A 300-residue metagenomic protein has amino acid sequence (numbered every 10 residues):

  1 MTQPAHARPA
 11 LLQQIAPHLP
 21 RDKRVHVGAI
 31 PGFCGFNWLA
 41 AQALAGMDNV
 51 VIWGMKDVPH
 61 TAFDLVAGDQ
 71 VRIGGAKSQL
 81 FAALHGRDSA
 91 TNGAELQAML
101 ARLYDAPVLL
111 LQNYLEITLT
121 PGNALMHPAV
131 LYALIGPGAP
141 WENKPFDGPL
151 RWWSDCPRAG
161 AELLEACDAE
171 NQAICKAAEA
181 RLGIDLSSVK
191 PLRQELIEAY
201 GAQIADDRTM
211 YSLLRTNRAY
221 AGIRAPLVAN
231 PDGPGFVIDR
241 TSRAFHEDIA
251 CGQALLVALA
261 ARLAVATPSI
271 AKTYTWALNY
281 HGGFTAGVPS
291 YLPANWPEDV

Functional and structural regions predicted by a protein language model:
A5-V66: Rossmann-like NAD(P)(H) cofactor-binding subdomain of soluble oxidoreductases
R8-P9, P17, R21, G35 (+5 more regions): Metallocofactor- and cofactor-centric catalytic cores in central/energy metabolism, strongly enriched
P9, Q13, C34-W38, A94 (+3 more regions): A structural signal for well-ordered alpha-helical segments within the folded catalytic domains of diverse enzymes
L65-G74, A124-P128: Short, surface-exposed amphipathic charged segments that create phosphate/polyanion-binding patches used for binding
G68-A90: Short beta-strand and adjoining strand-loop segment in the mid-core of the Rossmann-like NAD(P)-dependent dehydrogenase
E95-L103: Short amphipathic alpha-helices in soluble, non-transmembrane regions that often serve as interface/regulatory elements
A106-H246, A250, A254: C-terminal substrate-binding/catalytic lobe of Rossmann-fold NAD(P)-dependent dehydrogenases
V265-V300: C-terminal amphipathic alpha-helical interaction region
